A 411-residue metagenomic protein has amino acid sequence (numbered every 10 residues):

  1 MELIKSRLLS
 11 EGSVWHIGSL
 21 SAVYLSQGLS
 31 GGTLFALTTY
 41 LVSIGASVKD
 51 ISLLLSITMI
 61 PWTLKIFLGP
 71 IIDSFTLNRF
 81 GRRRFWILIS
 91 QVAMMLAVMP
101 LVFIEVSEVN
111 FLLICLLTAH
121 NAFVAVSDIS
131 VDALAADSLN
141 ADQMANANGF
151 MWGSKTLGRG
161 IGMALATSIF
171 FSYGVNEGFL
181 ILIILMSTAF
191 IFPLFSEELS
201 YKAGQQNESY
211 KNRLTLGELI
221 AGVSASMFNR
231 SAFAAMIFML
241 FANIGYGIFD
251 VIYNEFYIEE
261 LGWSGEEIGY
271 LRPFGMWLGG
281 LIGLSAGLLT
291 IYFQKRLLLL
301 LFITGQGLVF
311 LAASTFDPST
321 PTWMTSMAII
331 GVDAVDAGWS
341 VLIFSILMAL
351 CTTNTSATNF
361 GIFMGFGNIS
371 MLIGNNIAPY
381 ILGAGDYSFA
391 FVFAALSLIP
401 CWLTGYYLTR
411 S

Functional and structural regions predicted by a protein language model:
E2-S13, S200-A234: Juxtamembrane intracellular "pre-TM" segments in multi-pass secondary transporters
F35-D50, V251-I268: Short amphipathic helix-loop junctions that connect adjacent transmembrane helices in Major Facilitator Superfamily/SLC
V48-S52, A141-F150, G265-E266, C351-F363: Loop-to-transmembrane helix entry/capping segments in MFS-fold secondary transporters and related SLC/MFSD carriers
L64-G81, I282-K295, L382-G383: Helix-to-loop junctions at the C-terminal end of transmembrane segments in multipass secondary transporters
I87-S107, T304-S319: C-terminal ends and interior cores of transmembrane alpha-helices in multi-pass membrane transporters/permeases
A125-L139, G338-T352: Intracellular juxtamembrane helix-capping segments at the cytosolic ends of symmetry-related transmembrane helices
R296-I343: C-terminal transmembrane helical hairpin of 12-TM major facilitator-type secondary transporters
N354-L382: A late C-terminal transmembrane helix in Major Facilitator Superfamily
